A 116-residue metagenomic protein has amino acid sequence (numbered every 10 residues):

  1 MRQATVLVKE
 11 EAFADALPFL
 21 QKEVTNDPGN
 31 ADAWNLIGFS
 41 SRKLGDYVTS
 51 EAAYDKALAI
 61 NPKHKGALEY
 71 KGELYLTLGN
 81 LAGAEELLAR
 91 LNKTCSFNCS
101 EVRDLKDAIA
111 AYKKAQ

Functional and structural regions predicted by a protein language model:
M1, E85-Q116: Terminal, low-structured helical/coil segments at or just beyond the last alpha-helical repeat
M1-D27: Alpha-helical segment of the N-proximal tetratricopeptide repeat
N26, I60, K93-F97: Structural marker of alpha-solenoid helical repeat scaffolds
N30, H64, N98-C99: Residue-level recognition of tetratricopeptide repeat
L36, Y70, D104-A108: Canonical tetratricopeptide repeat
